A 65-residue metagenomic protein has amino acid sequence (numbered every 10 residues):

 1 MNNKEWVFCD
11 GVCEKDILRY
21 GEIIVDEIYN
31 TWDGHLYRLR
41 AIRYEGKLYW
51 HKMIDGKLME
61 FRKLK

Functional and structural regions predicted by a protein language model:
M1-E5, K63-K65: Short intrinsically disordered terminal tails
C9-R62: Acidic, low-complexity, intrinsically disordered interaction modules
